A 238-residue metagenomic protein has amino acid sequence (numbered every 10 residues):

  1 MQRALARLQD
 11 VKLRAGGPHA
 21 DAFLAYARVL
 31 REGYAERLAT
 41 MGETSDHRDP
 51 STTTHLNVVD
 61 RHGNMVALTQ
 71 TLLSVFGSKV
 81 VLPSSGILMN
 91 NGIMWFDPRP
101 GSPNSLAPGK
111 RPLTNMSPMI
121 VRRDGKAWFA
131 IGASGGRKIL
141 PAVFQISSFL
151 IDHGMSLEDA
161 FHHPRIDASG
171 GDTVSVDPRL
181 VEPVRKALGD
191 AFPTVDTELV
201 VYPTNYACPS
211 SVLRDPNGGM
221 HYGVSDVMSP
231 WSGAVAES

Functional and structural regions predicted by a protein language model:
M1-R37, S51-P203: Proteins synthesized as precursors that undergo proteolytic processing into mature forms
E43-S51: Short, basic/aromatic recognition patches
R179-S238: Cofactor-centric catalytic regions
